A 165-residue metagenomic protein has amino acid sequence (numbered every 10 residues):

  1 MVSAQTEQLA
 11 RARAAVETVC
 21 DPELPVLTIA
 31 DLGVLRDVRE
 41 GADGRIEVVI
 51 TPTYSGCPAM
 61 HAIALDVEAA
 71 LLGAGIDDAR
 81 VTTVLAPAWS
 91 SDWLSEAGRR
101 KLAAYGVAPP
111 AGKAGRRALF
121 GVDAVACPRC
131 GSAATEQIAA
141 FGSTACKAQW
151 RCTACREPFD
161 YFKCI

Functional and structural regions predicted by a protein language model:
M1-T18: N-terminal presequence-like segments and adjacent domain-start helices
A12, T53-D77: Short, non-transmembrane amphipathic alpha-helical segments
V16, L35, C57, A79: Residue-level signature of catalytic and energy-coupling elements of molecular machines, predominantly ATP/GTP-dependent
V19-L27: Short aromatic-glycine motifs in intrinsically disordered, low-complexity regions
V26-T51: Short edge beta-strands and adjacent turn/loop segments
R45-A64, T82, P87-W89: A short interface-forming secondary-structure element
A69-D92: A short amphipathic beta-strand at an alpha->beta junction
A97-I165: Cys/His-clustered metal-coordination modules, chiefly Zn-binding fingers
